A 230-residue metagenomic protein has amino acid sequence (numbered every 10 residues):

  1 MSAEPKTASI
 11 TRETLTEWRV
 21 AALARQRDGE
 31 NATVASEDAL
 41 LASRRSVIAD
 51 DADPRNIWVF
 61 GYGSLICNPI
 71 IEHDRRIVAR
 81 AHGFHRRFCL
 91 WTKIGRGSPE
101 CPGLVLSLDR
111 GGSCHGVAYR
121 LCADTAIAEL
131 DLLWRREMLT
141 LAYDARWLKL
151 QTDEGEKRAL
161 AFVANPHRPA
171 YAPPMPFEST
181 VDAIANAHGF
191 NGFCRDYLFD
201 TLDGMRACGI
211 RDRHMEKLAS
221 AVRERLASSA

Functional and structural regions predicted by a protein language model:
M1-A230: A glycine-rich, hydrophobic/aromatic-adjacent loop/helix-cap motif
